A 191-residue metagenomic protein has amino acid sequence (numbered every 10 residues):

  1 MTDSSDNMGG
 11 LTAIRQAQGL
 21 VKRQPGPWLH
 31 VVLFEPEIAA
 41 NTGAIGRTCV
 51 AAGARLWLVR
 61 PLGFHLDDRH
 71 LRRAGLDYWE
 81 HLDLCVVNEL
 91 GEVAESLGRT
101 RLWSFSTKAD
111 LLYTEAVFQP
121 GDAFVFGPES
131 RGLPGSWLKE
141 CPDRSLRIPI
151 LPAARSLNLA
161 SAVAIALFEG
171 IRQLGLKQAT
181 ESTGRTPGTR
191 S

Functional and structural regions predicted by a protein language model:
M1-S191: Post-transcriptional modification and biogenesis factors for structured RNAs of the translation apparatus
